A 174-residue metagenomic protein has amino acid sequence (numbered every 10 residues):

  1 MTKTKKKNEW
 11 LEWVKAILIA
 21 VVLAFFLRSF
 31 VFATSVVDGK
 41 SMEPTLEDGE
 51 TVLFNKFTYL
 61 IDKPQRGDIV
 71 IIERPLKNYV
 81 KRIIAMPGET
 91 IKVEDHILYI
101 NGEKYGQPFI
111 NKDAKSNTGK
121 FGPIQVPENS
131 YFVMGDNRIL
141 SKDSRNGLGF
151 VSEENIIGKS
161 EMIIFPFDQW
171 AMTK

Functional and structural regions predicted by a protein language model:
T2-L11, K15, V22, F26 (+2 more regions): Soluble "head" domains of membrane/secretory-pathway proteins
R28-F32: Membrane-water interface at transmembrane helix exits
